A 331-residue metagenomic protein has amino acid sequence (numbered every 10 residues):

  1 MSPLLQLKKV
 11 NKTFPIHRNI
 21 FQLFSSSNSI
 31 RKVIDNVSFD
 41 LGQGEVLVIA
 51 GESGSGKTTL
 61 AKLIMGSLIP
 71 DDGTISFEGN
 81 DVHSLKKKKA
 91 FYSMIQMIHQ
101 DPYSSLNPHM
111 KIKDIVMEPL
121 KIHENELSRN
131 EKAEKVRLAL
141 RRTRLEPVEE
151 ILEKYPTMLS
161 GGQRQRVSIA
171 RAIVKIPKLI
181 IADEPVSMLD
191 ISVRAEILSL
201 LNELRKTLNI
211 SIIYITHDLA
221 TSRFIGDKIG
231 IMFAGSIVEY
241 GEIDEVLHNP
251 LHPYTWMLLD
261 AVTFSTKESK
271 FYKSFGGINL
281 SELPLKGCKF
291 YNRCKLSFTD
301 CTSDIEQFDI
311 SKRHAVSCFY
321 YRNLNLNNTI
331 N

Functional and structural regions predicted by a protein language model:
F21-F24, E242-N331: Charged, flexible cofactor/metal-binding loops and thiol motifs
S25, V82-Q96, I122, E245-P250 (+1 more regions): ABC ATPase NBD coupling module
M65: Helix-to-loop junction immediately C-terminal to a conserved catalytic motif
G73-H83: Conserved ABC transporter NBD signature motif
Y155-L159, Q163: Conserved ABC ATPase signature
V174-K178: A short, proline-enriched helix->beta-strand linker immediately N-terminal to the Walker B motif in ABC-type P-loop
P185, L189, V193-E268: P-loop NTP-binding/switch modules centered on Walker-like glycine-rich loops
